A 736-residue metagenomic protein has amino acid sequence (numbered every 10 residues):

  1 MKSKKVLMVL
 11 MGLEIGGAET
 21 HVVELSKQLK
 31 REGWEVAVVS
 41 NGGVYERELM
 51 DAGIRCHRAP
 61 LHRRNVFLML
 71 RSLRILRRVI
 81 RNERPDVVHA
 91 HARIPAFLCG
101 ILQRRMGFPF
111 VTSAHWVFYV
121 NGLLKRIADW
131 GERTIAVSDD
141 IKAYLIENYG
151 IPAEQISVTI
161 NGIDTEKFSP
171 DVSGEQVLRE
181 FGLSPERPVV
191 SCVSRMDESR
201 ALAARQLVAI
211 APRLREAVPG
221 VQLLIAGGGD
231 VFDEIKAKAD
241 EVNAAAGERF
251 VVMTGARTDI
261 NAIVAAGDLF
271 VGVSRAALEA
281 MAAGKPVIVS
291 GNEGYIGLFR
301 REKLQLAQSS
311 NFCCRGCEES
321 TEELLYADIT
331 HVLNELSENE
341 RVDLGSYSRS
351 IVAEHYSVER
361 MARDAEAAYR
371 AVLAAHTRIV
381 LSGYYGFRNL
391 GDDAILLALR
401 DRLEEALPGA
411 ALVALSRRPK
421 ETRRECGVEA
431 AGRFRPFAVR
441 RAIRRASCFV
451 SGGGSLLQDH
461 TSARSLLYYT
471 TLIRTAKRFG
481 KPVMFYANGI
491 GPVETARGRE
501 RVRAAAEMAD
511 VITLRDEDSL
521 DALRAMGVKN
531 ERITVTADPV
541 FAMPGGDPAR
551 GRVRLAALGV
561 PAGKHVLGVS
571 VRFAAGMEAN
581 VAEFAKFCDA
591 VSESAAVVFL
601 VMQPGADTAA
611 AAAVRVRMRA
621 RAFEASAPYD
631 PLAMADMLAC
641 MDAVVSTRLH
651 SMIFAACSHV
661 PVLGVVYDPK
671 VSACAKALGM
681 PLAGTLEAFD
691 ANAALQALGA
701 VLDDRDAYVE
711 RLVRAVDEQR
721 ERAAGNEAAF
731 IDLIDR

Functional and structural regions predicted by a protein language model:
S3, M8-G16, T20-V22, S26-L68 (+2 more regions): N-terminal strand-loop element at the rim of the active site of nucleotide-sugar-dependent glycosyltransferases
L7, L183-L202, V208-P212, L224 (+2 more regions): Conserved donor-binding/catalytic core segment of Leloir-type glycosyltransferases
A90-A96, A114, S465, R648: Short His-centered aromatic/hydrophobic patch
R104-D139, G150, V264, A496-D510 (+1 more regions): A conserved, positively charged/aromatic
I235-R257, A612-S626: Nucleotide-activated donor-binding/catalytic signature segment of Leloir-type glycosyltransferases, i.e., the conserved
N292-V332, S672, K676-A697: Change "using UDP/GDP/dTDP sugars" to "using nucleotide sugars
E340-H355, A707-E721: A short, well-ordered alpha-helix in the C-terminal region of glycosyltransferases
A374-R736: Active-site anion-handling motifs in enzyme catalytic cores
